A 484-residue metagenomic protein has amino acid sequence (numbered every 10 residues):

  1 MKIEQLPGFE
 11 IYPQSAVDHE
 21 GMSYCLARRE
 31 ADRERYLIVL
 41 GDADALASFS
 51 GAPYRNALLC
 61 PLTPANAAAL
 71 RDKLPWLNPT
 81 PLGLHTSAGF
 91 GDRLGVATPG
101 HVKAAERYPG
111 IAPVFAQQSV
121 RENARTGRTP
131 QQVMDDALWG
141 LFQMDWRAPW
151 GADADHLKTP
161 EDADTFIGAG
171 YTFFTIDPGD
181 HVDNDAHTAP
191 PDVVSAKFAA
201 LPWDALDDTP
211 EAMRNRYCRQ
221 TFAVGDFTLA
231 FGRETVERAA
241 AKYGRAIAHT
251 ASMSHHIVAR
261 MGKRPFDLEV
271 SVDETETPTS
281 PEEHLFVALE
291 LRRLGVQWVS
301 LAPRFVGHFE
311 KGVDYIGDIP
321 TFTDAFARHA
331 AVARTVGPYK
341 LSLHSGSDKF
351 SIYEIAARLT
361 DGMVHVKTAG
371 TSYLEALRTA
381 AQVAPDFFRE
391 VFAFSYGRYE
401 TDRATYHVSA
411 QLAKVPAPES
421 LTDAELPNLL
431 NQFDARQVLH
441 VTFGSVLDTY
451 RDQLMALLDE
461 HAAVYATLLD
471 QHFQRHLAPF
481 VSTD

Functional and structural regions predicted by a protein language model:
M1-D136, G140-M144, P160-V182, H187-D192 (+4 more regions): Active-site capping/gating regions of soluble enzymes
G151: N-terminal glycine/serine-rich phosphate-binding loop of ATP-dependent small-molecule kinases, especially carbohydrate
D155, V270, H344: Conserved, mostly hydrophobic/aromatic
P178, D183, T188-T250, E310: Active-site cores of enzymes that catalyze phosphoryl transfer or operate on phosphate-rich substrates
P265-T279: Long, hydrophobic, well-ordered secondary-structure blocks that form the structural core and pocket-lining surfaces
